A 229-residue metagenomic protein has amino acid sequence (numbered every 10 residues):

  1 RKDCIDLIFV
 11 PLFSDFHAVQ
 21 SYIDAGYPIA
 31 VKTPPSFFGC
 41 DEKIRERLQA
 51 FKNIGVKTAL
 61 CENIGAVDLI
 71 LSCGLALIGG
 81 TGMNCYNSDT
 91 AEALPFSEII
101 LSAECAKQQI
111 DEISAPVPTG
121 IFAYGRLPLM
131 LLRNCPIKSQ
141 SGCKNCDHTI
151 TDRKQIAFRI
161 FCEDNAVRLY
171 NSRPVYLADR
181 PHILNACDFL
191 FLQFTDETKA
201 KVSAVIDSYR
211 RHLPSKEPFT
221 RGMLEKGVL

Functional and structural regions predicted by a protein language model:
R1-L229: Active-site pocket-lining/capping segments in soluble small-molecule metabolic enzymes
